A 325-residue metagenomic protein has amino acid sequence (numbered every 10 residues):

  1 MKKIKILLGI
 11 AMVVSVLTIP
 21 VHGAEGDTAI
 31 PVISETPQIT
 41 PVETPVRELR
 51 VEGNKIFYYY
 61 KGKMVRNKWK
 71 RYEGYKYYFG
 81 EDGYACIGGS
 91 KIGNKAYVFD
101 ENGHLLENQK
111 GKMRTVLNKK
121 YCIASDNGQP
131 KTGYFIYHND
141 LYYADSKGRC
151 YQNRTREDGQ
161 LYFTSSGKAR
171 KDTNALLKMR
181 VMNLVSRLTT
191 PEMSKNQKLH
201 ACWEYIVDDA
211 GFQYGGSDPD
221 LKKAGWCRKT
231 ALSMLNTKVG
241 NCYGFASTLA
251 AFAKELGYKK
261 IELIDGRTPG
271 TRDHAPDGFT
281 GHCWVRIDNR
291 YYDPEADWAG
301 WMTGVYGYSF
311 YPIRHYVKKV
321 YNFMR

Functional and structural regions predicted by a protein language model:
K3-R180, D218-P219, D265-D288, D297 (+2 more regions): Extracellular adhesion/carbohydrate-binding repeat motifs centered on closely spaced tryptophans
Y121, Y258-I261, F323: Short, basic/low-complexity N-terminal boundary segments at the transition from targeting/disordered tails
N153, A251, I287-R325: His-Asp-centered catalytic microenvironments across diverse enzyme cores, prominently the transglutaminase-like
T173-V185, C202, I206, Y306-R325: Non-catalytic ligand/cofactor/substrate-binding and regulatory segments of enzyme domains
L176-M234: Secondary-structure boundary elements
K195-H200, L256-I261, N289-R290: Loop/turn elements at helix/coil->beta-strand transitions in domains of secreted/extracellular proteins
V207-Q213, G240-C242, R267-R272, Y291-Y292 (+1 more regions): Solvent-exposed loop/turn segments at secondary-structure junctions within structured extracellular/periplasmic domains
G215-G281: Active-site neighborhood of thiol-dependent amide/isopeptide-bond enzymes
